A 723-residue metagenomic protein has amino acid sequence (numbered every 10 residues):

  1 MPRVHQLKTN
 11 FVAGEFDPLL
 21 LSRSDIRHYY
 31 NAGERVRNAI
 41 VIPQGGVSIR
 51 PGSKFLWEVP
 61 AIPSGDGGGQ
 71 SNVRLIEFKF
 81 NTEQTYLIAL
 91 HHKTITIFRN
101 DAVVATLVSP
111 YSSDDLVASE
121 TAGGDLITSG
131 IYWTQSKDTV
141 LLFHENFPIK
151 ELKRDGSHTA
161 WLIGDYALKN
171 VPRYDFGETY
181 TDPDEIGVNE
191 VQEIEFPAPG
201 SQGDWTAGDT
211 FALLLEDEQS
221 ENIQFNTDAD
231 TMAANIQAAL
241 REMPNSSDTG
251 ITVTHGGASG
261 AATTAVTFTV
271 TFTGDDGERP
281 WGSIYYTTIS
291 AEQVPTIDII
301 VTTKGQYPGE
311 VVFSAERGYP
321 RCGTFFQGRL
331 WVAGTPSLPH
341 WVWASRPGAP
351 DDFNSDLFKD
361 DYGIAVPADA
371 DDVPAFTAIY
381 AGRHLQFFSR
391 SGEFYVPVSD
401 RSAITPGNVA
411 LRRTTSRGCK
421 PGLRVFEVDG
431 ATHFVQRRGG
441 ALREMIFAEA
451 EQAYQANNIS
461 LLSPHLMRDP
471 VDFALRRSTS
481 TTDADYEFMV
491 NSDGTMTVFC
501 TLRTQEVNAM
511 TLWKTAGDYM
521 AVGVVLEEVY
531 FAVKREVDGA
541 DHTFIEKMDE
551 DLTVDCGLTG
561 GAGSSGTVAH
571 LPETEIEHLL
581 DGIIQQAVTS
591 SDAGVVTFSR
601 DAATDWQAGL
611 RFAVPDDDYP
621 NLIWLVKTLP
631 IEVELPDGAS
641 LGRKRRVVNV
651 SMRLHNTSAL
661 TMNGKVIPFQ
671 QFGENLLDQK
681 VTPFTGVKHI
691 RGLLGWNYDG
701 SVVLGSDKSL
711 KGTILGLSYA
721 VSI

Functional and structural regions predicted by a protein language model:
M1-V108, E151, L162-E185, Y307-Y380 (+5 more regions): N-terminal beta-propeller domains
G67-V73, R99, S109-Y132, T139 (+1 more regions): Extended, beta-strand-rich, solvent-exposed assembly scaffolds of outer structural proteins
I76, I95, Y174-A238, T273-Q306 (+2 more regions): Threonine/glycine-rich low-complexity segments that form extended coil/beta-edge repetitive scaffolds
K93-R99, F394-S399, S658-G673: Short, surface-exposed beta-strand/strand-loop-strand elements in extracellular ectodomains
V103-A105, E120-T179: Hydrophobic or amphipathic alpha-helical targeting/insertion segments
D115-T134, G318, A375, T597-R600 (+3 more regions): Beta-sandwich interaction modules
D125, G130-W133, G323, R329 (+2 more regions): Beta-sheet-dominated scaffold domains
G305-V312, D592-D637, G705-S722: Surface-exposed interaction regions enriched in Ser/Thr/Asp/Glu that occur as long low-complexity tracts or repetitive
